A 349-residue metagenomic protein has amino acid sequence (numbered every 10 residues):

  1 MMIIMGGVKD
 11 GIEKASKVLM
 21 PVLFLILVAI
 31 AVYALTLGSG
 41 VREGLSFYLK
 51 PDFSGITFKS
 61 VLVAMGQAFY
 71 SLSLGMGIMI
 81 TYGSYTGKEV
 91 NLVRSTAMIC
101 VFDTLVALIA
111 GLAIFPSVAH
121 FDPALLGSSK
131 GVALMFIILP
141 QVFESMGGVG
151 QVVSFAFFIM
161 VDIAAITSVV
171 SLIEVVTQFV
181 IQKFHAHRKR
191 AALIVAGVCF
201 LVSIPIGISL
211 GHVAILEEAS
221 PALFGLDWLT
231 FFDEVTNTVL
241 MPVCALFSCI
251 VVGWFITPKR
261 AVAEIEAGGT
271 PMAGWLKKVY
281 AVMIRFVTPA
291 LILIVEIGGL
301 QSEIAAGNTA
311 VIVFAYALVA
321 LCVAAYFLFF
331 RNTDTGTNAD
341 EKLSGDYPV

Functional and structural regions predicted by a protein language model:
I3-Y33, A310-V311, Y316, D340: Membrane-interface loop-to-helix entry segments
G11-L19, R94, L125-L134, V152-D162 (+4 more regions): Transmembrane helix-loop boundary segments of multi-pass membrane transporters
E13-I166, V170, K183-F184, R190-I194 (+1 more regions): Membrane-embedded translocation segments of transport machinery
F24-Y48, P116-H120, I206-G211, P242 (+3 more regions): Hydrophobic alpha-helical segments and their helix-loop junctions in multi-pass secondary transporters
G44-I56, G127-I138, S220, R260-L276 (+1 more regions): Juxtamembrane inter-helical linkers in multi-pass membrane proteins
F69, V101-A110, V198-P205, L240-C244 (+2 more regions): Membrane-embedded alpha-helical segments of transport systems, primarily multispan ion/solute transporters
H185-A196, V235-E296, G307-V311, D340-V349: C-terminal membrane-solvent junction of multi-pass transporters and transport-like membrane proteins
V252, L321-N332: Alpha-helical transmembrane segments
